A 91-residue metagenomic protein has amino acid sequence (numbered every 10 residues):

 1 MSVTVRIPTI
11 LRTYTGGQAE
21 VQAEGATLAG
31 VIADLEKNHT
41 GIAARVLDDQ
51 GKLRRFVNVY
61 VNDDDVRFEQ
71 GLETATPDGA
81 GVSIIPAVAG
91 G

Functional and structural regions predicted by a protein language model:
M1-G90: Ubiquitin-like/PB1-type beta-grasp interaction modules and other compact soluble beta-rich domains
